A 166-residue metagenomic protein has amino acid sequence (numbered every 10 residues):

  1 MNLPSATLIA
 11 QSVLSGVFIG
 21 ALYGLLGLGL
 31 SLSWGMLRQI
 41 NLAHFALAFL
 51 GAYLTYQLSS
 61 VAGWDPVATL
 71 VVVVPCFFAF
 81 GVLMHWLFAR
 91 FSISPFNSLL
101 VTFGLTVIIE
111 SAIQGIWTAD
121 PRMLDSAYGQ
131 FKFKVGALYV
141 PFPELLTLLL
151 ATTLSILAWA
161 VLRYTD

Functional and structural regions predicted by a protein language model:
M1-L37, L42-D166: Small-residue-rich transmembrane alpha-helical segments that form helix-helix packing/gating elements in polytopic
